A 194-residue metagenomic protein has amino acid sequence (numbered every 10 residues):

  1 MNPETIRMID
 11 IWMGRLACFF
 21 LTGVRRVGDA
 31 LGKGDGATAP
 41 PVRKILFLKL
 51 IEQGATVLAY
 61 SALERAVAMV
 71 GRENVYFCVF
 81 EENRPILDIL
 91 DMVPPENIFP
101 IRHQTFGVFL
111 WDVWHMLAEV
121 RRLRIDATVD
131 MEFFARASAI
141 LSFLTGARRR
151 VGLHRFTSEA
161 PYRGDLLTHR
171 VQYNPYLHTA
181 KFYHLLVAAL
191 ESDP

Functional and structural regions predicted by a protein language model:
M1-P194: Catalytic machinery of carbohydrate-active enzymes, primarily nucleotide-sugar-dependent glycosyltransferases
